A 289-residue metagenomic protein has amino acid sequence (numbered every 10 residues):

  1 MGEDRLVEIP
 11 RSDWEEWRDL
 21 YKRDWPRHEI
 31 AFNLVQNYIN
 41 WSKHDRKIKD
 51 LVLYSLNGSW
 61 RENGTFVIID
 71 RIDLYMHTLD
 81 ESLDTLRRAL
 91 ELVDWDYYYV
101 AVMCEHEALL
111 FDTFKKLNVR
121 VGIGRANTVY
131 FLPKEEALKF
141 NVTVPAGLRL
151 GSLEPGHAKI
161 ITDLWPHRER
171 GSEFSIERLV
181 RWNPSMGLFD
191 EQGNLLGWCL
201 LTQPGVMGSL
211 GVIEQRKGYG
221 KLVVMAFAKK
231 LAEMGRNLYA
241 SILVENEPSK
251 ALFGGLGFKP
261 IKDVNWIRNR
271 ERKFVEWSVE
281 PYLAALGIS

Functional and structural regions predicted by a protein language model:
M1-A31, E135-G171, V279-Y282, L286-S289: Short amphipathic alpha-helix that is part of the acyltransferase structural core
Q36-A146, S152, N265-N269: Acyl-donor-binding surface of acyltransferase catalytic domains
V52-L56, S185-D190, S241: Cytosolic beta-strand hydrophobic patch enriched in CBS
R61-E62, N194-G197, P248: Glycine-rich acetyl-CoA-binding "A-motif" of GNAT/NAT acetyltransferases
E81-A89, R216-L231, K250-A251, G255: Conserved acetyl-CoA-binding loop-helix of GNAT-fold acetyltransferases
A101-L109, K230, A240-G254, K259 (+1 more regions): Conserved beta-strand-loop-alpha-helix junction that forms the acyl-donor binding cleft
E169-E214: A conserved beta-strand-loop-helix scaffold within acyl/acetyltransferase catalytic domains
W198, K221, I261-W266: Residue-level detector of high-confidence beta-strand sites
